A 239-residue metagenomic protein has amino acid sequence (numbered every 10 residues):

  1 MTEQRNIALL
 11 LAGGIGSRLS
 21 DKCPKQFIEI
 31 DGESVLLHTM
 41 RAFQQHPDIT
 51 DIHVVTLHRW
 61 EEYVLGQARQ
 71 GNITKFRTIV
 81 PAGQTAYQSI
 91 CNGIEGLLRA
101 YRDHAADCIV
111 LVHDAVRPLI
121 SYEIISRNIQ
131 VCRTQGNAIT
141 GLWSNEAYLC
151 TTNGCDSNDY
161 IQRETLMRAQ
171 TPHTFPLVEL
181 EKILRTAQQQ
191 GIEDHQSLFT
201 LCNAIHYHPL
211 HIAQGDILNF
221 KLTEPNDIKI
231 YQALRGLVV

Functional and structural regions predicted by a protein language model:
T2-E62: N-terminal glycine-rich phosphate-binding loop and ensuing alpha1 helix
L10, L36, G93, D114 (+3 more regions): Residue-level signal for inorganic ion chemistry
E29, L119, Y160, T174 (+1 more regions): Short aromatic/basic micro-patch
H46-D48, R69-K75, D103: Short helix-capping segments at alpha-helix termini
G71, L98-A106, Q190-G191, H206: Alpha-helix termini
N72-A86: Conserved donor nucleotide-binding strand/loop of the catalytic core
Q84-D156, Q170: Conserved beta-loop-beta/alpha segment of the NTase-like Rossmann-fold superfamily that binds/positions NTPs
M167-V239: Conserved alpha/beta core of the MobA/IspD/sugar-nucleotide pyrophosphorylase nucleotidyltransferase superfamily
